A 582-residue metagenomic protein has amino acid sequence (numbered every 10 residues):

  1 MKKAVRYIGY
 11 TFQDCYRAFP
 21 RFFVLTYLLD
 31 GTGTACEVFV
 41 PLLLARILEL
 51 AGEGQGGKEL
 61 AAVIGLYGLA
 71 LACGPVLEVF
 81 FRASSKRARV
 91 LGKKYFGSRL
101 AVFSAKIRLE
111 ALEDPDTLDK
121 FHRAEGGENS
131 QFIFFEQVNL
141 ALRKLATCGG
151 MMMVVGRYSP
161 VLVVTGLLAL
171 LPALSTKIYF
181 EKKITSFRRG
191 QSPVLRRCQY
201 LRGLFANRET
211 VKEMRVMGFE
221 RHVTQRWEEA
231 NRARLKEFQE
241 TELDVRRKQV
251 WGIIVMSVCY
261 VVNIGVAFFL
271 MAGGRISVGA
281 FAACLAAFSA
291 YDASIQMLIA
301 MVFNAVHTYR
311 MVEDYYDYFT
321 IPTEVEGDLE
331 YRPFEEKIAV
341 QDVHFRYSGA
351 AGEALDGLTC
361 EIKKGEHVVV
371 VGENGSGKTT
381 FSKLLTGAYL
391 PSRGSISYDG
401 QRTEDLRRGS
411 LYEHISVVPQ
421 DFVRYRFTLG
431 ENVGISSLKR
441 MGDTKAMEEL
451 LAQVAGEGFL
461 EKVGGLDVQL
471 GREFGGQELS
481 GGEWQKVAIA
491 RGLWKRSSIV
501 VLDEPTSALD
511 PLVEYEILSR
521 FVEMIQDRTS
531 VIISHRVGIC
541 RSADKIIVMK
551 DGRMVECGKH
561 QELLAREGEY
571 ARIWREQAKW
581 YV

Functional and structural regions predicted by a protein language model:
M1-E37, G57-V63, F81, S85 (+8 more regions): Membrane-integrated ABC transporters
M1-G9, V90-F132, V194-E237, Y309-T320 (+1 more regions): Extended non-transmembrane interhelical loops and adjacent amphipathic helices of multipass membrane proteins
R17, R123-Q137, S186-P193, G203-A206 (+5 more regions): An intracellular "coupling" helix at the cytosolic face of ABC transporter transmembrane type-1 domains
F23-F80, M153-I184, G274-V278, A508: Transmembrane helix-loop-helix hairpins at lipid-water interfaces of multipass membrane proteins, especially the type-1
G31-L42, A72-V76, F134-G149, L167 (+5 more regions): Hydrophobic alpha-helical transmembrane bundles that constitute the permease/transmembrane domains of multi-pass
V40-L44, L71-E113, F180-I184, F219-E220 (+1 more regions): Juxtamembrane helix-loop junctions of ABC transporter transmembrane domains
F219, N263, A282-T320: Cytosolic ends of transmembrane helices, especially the final helix of ABC transmembrane type-1 domains
R332-V582: ABC-type nucleotide-binding domain
